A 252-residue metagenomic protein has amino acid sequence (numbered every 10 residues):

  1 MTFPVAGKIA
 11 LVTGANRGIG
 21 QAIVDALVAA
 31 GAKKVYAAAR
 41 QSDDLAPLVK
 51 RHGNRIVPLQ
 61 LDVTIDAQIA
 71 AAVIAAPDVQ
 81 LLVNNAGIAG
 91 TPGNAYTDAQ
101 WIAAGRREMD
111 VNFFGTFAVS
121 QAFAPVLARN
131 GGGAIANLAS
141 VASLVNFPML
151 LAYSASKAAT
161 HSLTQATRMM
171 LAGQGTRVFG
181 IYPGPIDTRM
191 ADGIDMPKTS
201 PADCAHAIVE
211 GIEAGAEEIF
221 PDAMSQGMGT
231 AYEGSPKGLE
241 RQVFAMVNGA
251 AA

Functional and structural regions predicted by a protein language model:
N16-R17: Conserved glycine-rich cofactor-binding loop
V28-P47: Conserved glycine-rich Rossmann-like NAD(P)H-binding loop of the short-chain dehydrogenase/reductase
R51-A67: Rossmann-fold cofactor-recognition segment
A89-R106, M149-A152: Conserved mid-core segment of classical short-chain dehydrogenase/reductases
S120, S156: Active-site helix of classical SDR
S140: Residue(s) in the substrate-gating loop at a strand-loop-helix junction that position the organic substrate next
G180, T188, D192-T230, G234: C-terminal helical subdomain
